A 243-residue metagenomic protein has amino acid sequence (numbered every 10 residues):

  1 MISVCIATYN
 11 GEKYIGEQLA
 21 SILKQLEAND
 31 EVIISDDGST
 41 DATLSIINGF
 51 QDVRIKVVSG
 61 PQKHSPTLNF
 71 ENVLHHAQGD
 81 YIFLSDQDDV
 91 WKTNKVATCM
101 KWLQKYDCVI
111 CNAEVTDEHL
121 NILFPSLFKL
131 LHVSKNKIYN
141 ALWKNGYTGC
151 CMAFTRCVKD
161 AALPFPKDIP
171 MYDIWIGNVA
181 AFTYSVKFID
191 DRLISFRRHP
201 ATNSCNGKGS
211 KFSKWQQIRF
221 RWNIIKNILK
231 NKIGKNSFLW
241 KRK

Functional and structural regions predicted by a protein language model:
G11-K24: Short, well-formed alpha-helical segments that are part of the catalytic scaffolds of diverse glycosyltransferases
Y14-G16, S39-G49, N94: Acidic helix N-cap motif at the loop->helix transition within catalytic regions of sugar-transfer enzymes
S21, D36-S45, K63: A conserved acidic beta->alpha catalytic loop
N29-G38, V58-G60: Short beta-strand/loop segment that forms part of the nucleotide-sugar
G60-A77: Glycine-rich, basic loop-to-helix element that forms the pyrophosphate-binding segment of sugar-nucleotide handling
H75, K135-G209: Conserved nucleotide-sugar donor-binding catalytic segment
I82: Short aromatic/hydrophobic "clamp" motif used to bind/position activated sugar donors
V96-L123: Conserved donor NDP-sugar-binding/catalytic core segment of glycosyltransferases
